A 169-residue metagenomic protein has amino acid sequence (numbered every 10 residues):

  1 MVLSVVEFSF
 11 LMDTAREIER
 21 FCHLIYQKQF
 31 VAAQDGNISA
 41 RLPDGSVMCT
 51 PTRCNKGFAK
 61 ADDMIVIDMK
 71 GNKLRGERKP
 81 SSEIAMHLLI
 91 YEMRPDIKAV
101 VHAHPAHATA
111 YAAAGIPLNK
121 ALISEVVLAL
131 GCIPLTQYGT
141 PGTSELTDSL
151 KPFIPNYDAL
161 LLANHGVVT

Functional and structural regions predicted by a protein language model:
M1-V5: Short, low-complexity, charge-dense intrinsically disordered segments
V6-T169: Glycine-rich flexible loops
